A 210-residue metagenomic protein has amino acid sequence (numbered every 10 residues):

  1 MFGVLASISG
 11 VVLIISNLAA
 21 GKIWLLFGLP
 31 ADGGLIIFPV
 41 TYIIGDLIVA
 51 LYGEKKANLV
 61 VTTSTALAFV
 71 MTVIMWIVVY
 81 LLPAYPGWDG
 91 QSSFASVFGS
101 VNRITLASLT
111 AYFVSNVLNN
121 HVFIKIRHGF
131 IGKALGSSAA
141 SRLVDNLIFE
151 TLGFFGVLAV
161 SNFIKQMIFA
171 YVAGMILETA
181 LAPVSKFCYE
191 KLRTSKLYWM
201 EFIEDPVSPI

Functional and structural regions predicted by a protein language model:
M1-T62, F69: Hydrophobic transmembrane alpha-helices
L13, N17-L18, Y42, D46 (+10 more regions): Transmembrane alpha-helical segments of multi-pass membrane transport proteins and ion-pumping complexes
F27-G33, S92, N162-F169: Non-cytosolic membrane-interface motifs at loop->transmembrane helix junctions
T63-T72, S137: Hydrophobic alpha-helical membrane-insertion segments
I77-S100: Membrane-interface interhelical connector segments
A84, G99-F113, V122-G129, V157-I203 (+1 more regions): Membrane-embedded alpha-helical bundles of multi-pass transporters/translocases, especially carrier/permease families
K125-L143: Internal alpha-helical transmembrane segments of multi-pass membrane proteins
S137-S138, F149-F155: A structural feature that tracks compact, well-ordered secondary-structure segments with a strong bias toward
